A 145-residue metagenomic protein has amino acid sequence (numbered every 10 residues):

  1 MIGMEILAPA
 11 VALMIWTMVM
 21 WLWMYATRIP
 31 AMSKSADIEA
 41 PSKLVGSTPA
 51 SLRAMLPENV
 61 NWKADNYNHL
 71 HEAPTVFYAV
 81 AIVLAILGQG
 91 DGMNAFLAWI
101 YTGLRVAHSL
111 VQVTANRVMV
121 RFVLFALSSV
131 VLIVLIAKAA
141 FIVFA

Functional and structural regions predicted by a protein language model:
G3-M14, D65, G88-A95, V118-F125: Membrane-water interface of alpha-helical transmembrane segments
M4-G46: N-terminal signal-anchor transmembrane alpha helix
V11-L22, A73-A79, W99-V106, A126-A137: Hydrophobic alpha-helical transmembrane segments of multipass integral membrane proteins
V45-Y67: Short membrane-interface loop/juxtamembrane segments of multi-pass integral membrane proteins
E58, N68-V83: Core segments of transmembrane alpha-helices that mediate helix-helix packing or line hydrophobic substrate/ligand
I82-I86, V106-L110, A140: Alpha-helical transmembrane segments of multipass membrane proteins
A107-V131: Interfacial loop-to-transmembrane junctions
L135-A145: Juxtamembrane boundary at the C-terminal end of a transmembrane helix
